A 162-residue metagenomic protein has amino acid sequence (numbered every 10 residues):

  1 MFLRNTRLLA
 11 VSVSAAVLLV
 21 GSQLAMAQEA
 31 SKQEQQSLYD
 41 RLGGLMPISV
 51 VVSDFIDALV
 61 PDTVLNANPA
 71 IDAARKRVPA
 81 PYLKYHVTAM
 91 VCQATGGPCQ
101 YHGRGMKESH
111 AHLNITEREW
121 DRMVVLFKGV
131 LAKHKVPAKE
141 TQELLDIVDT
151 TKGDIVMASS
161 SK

Functional and structural regions predicted by a protein language model:
M1-S14: Bacterial N-terminal signal peptides that target proteins for export
V17-M26: C-terminal segment of classical bacterial N-terminal signal peptides
M26-K162: Core of compact, soluble alpha-helical bundle domains
